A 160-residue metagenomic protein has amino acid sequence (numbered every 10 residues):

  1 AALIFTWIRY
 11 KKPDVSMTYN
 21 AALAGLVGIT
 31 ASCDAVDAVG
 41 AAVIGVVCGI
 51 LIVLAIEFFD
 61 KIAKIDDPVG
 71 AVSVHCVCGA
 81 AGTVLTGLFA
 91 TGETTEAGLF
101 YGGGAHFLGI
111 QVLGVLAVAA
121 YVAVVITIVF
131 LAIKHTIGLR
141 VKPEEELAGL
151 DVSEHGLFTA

Functional and structural regions predicted by a protein language model:
A1-A160: Glycine- and aromatic-enriched membrane alpha-helices
